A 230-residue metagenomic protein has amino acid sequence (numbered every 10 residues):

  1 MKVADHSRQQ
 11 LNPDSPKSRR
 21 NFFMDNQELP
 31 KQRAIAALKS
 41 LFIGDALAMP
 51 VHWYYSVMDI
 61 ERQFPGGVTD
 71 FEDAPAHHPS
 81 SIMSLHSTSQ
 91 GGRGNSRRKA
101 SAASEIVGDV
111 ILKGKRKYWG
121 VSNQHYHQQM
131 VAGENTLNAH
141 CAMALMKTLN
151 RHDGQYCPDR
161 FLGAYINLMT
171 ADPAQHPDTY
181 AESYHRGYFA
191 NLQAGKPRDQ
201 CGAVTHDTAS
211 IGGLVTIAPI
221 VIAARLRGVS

Functional and structural regions predicted by a protein language model:
K2-S230: Structured, active/binding-site neighborhoods that engage oxygen-rich ligands
